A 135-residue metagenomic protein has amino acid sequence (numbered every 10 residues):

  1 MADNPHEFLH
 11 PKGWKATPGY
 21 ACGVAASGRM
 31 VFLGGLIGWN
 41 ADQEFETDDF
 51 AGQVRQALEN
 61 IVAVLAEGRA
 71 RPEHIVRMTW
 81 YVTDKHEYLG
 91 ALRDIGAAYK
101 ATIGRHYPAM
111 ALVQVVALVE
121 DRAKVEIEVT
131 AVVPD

Functional and structural regions predicted by a protein language model:
M1-V76, V82-D135: N-terminal presequence-like segments and the immediate start of the first folded domain
